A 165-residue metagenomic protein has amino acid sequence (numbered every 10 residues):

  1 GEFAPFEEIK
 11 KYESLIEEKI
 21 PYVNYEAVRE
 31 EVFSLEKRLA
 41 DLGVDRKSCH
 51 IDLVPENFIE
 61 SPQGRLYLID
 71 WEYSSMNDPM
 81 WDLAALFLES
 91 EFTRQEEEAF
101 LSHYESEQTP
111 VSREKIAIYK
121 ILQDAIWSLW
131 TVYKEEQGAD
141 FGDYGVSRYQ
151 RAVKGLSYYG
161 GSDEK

Functional and structural regions predicted by a protein language model:
G1-I51, P62-Q63: An alpha-helical support segment within catalytic cores of ATP-dependent transferases
I9-Y22, A125-G142: A glycine-centered beta->alpha junction motif in the catalytic cores of kinase/phosphotransferase enzymes
S48, Y67-D70: Pre-DFG segment of protein kinase catalytic domains
M80-Q108, I121-A139, R151: Active-site activation/catalytic loop segments of kinase-like enzymes and analogous catalytic loops in related
E114, I118-L122: Start-of-helix signal in alpha-solenoid helical-repeat scaffolds, especially tetratricopeptide repeats
L129-K165: ATP/Mg2+ or Mg2+-diphosphate-binding catalytic cores that bind nucleotide phosphates or diphosphates via glycine-rich
